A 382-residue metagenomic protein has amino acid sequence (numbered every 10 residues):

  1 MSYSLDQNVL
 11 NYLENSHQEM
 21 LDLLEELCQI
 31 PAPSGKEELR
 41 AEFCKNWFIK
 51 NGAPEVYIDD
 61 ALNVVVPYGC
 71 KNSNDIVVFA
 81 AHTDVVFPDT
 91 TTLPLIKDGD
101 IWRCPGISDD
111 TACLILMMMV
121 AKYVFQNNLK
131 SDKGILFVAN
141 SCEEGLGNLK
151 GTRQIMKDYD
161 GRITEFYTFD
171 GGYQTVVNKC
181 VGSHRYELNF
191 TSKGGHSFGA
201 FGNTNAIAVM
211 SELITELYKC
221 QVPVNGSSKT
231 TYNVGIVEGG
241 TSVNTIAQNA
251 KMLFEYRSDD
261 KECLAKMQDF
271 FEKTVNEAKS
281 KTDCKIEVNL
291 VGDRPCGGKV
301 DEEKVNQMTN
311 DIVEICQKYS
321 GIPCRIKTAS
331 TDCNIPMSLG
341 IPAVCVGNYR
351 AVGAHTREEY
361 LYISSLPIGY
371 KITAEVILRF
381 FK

Functional and structural regions predicted by a protein language model:
M1-R103: Acidic/His- and Gly-rich active-site-bordering loop/insert found across diverse amide/peptide-bond hydrolases
T83-D98, I163, N178-N189, V344-C345: Acidic-glycine-rich active-site phosphate/pyrophosphate-binding loop
L93-G106, T191-G194, Y319, A354: Glycine/charged-rich beta-loop-alpha catalytic/anionic-binding loops adjacent to active sites
G106, D110-S183, E255, F381-K382: Acidic/histidine-rich catalytic neighborhood of metal-dependent amide-processing enzymes
A200-E238, T245-I246, K261-E287, E314: Acidic-enriched catalytic cores of C-N bond-cleaving enzymes acting on peptides and small amides
S211-S227, N233, C296-V344: Active-site-adjacent substrate-binding region of metalloamidase/peptidase-like peptide-processing proteins
V237, I322-F380: Zn-dependent metallopeptidase/amidohydrolase metal-coordination segment
